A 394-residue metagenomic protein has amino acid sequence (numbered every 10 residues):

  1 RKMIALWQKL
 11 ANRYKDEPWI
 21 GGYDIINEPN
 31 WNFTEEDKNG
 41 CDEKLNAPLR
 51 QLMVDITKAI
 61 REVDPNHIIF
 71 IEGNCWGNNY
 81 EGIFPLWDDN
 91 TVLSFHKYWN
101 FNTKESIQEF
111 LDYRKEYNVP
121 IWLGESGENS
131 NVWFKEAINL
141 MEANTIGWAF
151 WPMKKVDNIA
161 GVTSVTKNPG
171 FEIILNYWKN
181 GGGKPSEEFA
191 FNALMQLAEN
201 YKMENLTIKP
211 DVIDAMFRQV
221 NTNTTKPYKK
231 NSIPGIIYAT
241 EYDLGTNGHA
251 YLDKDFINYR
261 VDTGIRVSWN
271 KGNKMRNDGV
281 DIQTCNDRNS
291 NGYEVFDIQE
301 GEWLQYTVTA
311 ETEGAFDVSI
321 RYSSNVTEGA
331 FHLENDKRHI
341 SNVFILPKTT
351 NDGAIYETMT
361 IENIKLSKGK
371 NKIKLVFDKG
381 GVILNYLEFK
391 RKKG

Functional and structural regions predicted by a protein language model:
K2-P152, T163-I173: Extracellular glycoside hydrolase catalytic/binding regions
N27-E28, G73, P152-K155, T246 (+2 more regions): Residues that line or immediately flank small-molecule/substrate-binding pockets and catalytic motifs
P29, W99-F101, S130, D157 (+3 more regions): Feature marks short, surface-exposed loop/turn motifs that line or immediately flank catalytic pockets and channel
W31-T34, Y80, I159, D253 (+2 more regions): Generic domain-boundary/flexible-linker signal
F101-T103, W122-S130, P152-D157, K179-G183 (+2 more regions): Short C-terminal domain-edge/linker segments immediately following a structured domain
K104-S106, I159-T163, H249-D255: Short conserved micro-motifs at the rims of enzyme active sites and ligand-binding pockets
W133-S232: Aromatic-rich peripheral "rim/lid" segments of glycoside hydrolase catalytic domains that contact and position glycan
D211-G394: Extracytoplasmic
